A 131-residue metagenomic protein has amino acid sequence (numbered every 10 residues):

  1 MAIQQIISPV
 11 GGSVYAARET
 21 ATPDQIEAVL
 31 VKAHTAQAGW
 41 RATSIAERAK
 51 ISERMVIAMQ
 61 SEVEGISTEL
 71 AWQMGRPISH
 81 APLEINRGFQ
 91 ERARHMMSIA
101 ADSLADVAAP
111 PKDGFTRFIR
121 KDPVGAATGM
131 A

Functional and structural regions predicted by a protein language model:
M1-F115: N-terminal Rossmann-like NAD(P)+-binding subdomain of aldehyde/semialdehyde dehydrogenases
A108-A131: Conserved small-residue-rich beta-alpha loop and adjacent elements that most often cradle the phosphate/pyrophosphate
